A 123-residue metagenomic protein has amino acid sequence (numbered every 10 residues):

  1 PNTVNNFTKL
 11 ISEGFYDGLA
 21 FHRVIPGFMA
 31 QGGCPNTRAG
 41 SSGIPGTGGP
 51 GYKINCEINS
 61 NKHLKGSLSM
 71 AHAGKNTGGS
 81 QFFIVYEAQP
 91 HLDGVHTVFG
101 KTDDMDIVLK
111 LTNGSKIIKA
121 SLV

Functional and structural regions predicted by a protein language model:
P1-V123: Cyclophilin-like peptidyl-prolyl cis-trans isomerases
